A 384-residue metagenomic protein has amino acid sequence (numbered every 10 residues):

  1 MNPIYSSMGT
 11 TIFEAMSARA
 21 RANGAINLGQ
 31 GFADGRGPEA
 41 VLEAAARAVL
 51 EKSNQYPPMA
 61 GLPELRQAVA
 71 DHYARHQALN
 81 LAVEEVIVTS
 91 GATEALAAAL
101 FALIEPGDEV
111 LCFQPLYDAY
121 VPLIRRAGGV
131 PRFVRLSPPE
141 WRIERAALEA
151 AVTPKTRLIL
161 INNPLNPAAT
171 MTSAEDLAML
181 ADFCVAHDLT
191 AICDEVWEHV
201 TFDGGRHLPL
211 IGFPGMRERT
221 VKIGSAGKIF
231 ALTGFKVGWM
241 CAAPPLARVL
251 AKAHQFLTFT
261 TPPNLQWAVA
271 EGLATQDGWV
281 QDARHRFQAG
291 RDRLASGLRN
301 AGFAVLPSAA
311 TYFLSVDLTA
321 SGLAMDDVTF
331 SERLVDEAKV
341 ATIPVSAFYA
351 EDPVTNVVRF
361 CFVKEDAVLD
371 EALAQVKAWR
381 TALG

Functional and structural regions predicted by a protein language model:
N2-G91, A98, A147, A274-T275 (+1 more regions): N-terminal small-domain helix-loop-helix segment of the aminotransferase-like
N23, A127, A186-H187, A301 (+2 more regions): Helix C-cap/helix->beta junction micro-motif
D71, A324, R333-T342, F348-G384: PLP-dependent enzyme catalytic core of the Aspartate aminotransferase-like
E84, A102-I161: PLP-dependent aminotransferase-like
D108, G129, A186-L189, M216-E218: A short helix->loop->beta-strand "cap" motif at the edges of active sites that frequently abuts
L136-G204: Active-site phosphate-binding strand-loop segment of PLP-dependent enzymes
F213, R217-Q288, D292-A301, W379-R380: Conserved core segment of the aminotransferase class I/II
F287-Q288, A301-E337: Conserved PLP-binding catalytic core of the aspartate aminotransferase-like
